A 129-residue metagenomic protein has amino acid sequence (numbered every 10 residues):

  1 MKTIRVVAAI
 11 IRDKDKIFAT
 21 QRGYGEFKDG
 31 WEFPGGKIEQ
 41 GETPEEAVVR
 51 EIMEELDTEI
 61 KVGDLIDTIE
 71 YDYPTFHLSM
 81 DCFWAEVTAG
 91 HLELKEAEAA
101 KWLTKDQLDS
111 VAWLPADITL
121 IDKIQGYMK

Functional and structural regions predicted by a protein language model:
M1, I124-K129: Generic C-terminal helix-cap and adjacent flexible tail
M1-I17, K37: Conserved N-terminal beta-strand and adjoining loop/helix that marks the start of the Nudix/MutT-like hydrolase domain
R5-V7, D15, L78-D81, E98: Change "...and in nucleic-acid phosphodiester-cleaving endonucleases..." to "...and in nucleic-acid processing enzymes
I11-R12, A19, A85-V87, W102: Conserved hydrophobic "DFG−1" position in protein kinase catalytic cores
E26-G30: A conserved beta-turn-beta hairpin within the catalytic core of GNAT-like acetyltransferases that forms part
F33-L65, T104: The catalytic Nudix box helix
E59, I69-H91, A99-K101: Active-site-adjacent beta-strand/loop module that shapes the phosphate/pyrophosphate-binding cleft
W84, E93-I124: NUDIX/MutT-family hydrolases
